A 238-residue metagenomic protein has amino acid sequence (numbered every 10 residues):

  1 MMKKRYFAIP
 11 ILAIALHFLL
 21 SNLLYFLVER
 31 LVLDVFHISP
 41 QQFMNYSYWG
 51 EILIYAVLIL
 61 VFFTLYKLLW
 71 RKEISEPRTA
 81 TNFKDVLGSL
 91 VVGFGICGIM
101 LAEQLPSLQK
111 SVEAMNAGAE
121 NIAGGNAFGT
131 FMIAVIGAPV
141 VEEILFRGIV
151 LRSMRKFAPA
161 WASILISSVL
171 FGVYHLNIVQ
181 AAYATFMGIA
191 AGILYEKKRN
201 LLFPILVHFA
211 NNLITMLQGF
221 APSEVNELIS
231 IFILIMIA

Functional and structural regions predicted by a protein language model:
F7-A15, W49-I52, V86-V91, F128 (+4 more regions): Hydrophobic alpha-helical transmembrane segments
A13-L68: Alpha-helical transmembrane segments in multi-pass membrane proteins
F18, N22-R30, S168, V179-I233: Functionally important transmembrane alpha-helices
V35-Y46, R71-A138, K156, E224-F232: Juxtamembrane helix-loop-helix connectors linking adjacent transmembrane helices in multi-pass membrane enzymes
F63-E73, L194-K198: Structural signal for the C-terminal ends of transmembrane alpha-helices and the immediately following loop
V140-L145, I149-V150, V173, N177 (+1 more regions): Active-site His/Glu-centered metal-binding helix of metallohydrolases
V141-I166, I193-N200: Membrane-interface helix/loop boundary segments of multi-pass membrane proteins
A160-H175, F209: Small-polar-interrupted transmembrane alpha-helices in polytopic inner-membrane proteins
